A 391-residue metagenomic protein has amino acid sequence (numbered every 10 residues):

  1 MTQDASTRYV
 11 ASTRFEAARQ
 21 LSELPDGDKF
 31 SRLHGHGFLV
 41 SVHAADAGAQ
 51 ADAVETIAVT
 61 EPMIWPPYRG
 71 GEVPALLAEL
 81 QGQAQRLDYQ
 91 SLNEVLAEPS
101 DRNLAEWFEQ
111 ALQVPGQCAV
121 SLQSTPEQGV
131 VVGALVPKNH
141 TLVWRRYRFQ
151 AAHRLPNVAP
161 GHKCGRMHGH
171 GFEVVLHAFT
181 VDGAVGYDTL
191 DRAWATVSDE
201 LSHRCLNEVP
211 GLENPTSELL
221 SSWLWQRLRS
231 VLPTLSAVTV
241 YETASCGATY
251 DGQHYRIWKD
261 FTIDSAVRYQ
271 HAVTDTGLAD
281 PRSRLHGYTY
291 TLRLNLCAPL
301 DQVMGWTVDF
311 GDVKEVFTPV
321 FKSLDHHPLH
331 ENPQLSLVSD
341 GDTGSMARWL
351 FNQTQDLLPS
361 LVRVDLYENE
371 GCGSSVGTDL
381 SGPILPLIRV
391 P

Functional and structural regions predicted by a protein language model:
M1-P391: Charge-rich, low-complexity N-terminal segments
